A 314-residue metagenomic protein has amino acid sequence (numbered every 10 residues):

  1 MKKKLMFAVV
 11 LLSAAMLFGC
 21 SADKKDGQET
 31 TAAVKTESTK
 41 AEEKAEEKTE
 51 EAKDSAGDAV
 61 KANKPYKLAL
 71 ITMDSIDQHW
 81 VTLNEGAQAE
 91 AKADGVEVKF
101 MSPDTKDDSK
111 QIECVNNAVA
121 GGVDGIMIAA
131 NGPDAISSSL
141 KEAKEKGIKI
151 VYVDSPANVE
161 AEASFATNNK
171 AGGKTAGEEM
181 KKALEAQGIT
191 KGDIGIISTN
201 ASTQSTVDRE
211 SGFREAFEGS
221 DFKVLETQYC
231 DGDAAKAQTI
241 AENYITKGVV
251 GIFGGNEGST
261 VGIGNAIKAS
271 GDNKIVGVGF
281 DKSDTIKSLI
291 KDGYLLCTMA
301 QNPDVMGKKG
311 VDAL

Functional and structural regions predicted by a protein language model:
M1-V9: Bacterial Sec-dependent N-terminal signal peptides
K2-K3, C20-L314: A residue-level marker of the well-folded mature domains of exported/periplasmic proteins
L11-S13: Repetitive helical segments and hydrophobic/amphipathic motifs
